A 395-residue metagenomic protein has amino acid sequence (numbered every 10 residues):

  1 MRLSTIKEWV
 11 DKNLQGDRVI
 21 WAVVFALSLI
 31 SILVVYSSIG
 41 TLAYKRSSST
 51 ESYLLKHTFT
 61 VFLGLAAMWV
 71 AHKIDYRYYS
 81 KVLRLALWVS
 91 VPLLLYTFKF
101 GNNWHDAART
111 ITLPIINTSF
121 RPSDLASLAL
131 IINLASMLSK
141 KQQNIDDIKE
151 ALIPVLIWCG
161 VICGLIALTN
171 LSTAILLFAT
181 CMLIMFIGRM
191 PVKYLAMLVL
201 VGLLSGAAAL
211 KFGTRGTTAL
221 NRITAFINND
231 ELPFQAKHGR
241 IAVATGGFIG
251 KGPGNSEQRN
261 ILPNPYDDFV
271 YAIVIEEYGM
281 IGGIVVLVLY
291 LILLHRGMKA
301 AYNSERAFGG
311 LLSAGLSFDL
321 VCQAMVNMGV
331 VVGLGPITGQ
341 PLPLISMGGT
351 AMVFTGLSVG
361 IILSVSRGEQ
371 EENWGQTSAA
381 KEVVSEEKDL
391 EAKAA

Functional and structural regions predicted by a protein language model:
R2-L27, L33-L168, M328-P343, M347 (+2 more regions): Membrane-helix boundary/helix-loop-helix interface segments in multi-pass membrane proteins
F59-A67, E277-L294: Hydrophobic alpha-helical transmembrane segments
A66, I74, N133, A207 (+6 more regions): Transmembrane alpha-helix boundary/anchor motif
R84-L85, S90-V91, I148-A167, L171-K211: Hydrophobic alpha-helical segments of polytopic membrane proteins
W104, A108-T110, A196-V286, E305-L312: Hydrophobic, glycine- and aromatic-enriched re-entrant/interface helices and adjoining loop segments
L138, T180-Y194, Q258-G282, P341-T355: Interfacial segments of multi-pass membrane proteins
N144-L152, Y194, M298-F318, W374: Membrane-interface helix-loop-helix junctions at transmembrane boundaries of multi-pass membrane enzymes, predominantly
A301-G339, I345: Loop-to-helix entry and N-terminal half of a specific, functionally important transmembrane alpha helix in multi-pass
